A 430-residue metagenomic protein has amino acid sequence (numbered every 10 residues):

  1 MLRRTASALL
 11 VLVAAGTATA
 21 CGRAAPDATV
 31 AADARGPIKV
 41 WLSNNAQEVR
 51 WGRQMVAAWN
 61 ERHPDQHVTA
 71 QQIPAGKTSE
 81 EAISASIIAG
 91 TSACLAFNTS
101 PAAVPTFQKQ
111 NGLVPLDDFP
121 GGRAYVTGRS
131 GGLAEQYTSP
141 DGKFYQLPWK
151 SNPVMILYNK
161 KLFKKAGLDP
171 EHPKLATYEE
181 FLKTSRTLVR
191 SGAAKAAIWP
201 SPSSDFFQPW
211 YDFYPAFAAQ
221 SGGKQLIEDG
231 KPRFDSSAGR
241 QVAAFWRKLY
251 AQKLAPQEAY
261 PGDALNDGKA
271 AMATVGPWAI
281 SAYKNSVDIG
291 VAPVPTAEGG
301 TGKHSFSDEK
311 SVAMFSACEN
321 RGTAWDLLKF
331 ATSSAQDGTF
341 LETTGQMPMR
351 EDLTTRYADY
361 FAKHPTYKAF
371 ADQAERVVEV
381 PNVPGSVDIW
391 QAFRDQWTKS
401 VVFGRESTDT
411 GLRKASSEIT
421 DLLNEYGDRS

Functional and structural regions predicted by a protein language model:
M1-K39, E61, T420-S430: Short, low-complexity disordered leader/linker segments with a strong preference for bacterial N-terminal type II
A58, R62-R129, K165-G167, A271-M272 (+2 more regions): Extracytoplasmic "Venus flytrap"/periplasmic binding protein-like
A58-E61, A166, R240, A244 (+5 more regions): Extracytoplasmic/periplasmic substrate-recognition and gating elements
A85, A93-C94, R123-F163, T301-H304 (+1 more regions): A structural signal for short loop-to-beta-strand junctions that line the ligand-binding cleft of periplasmic/secreted
S100-V154, G290-A292, D359-A362: Hinge/lid segment of periplasmic solute-binding proteins
K143-W149, V154, E179-K231, A270: Extracytoplasmic/periplasmic solute-binding protein
K183-T187, E228-E258: Glycine-centered hinge/linker elements that transmit conformational signals in sensory and ligand-binding systems
A292, E342-D395, K399, E425-S430: Long, aromatic- and glycine/proline-rich binding clefts that accommodate carbohydrate-like moieties
